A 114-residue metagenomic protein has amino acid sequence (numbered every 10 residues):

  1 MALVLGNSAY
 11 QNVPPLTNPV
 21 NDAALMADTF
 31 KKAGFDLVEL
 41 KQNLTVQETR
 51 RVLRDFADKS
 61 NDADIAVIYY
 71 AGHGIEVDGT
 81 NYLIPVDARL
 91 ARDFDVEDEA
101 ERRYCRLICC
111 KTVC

Functional and structural regions predicted by a protein language model:
M1-Y10: Mature N-terminal segment immediately following signal peptide/propeptide cleavage in secreted/periplasmic
G6, M26, I68-G72: Buried hydrophobic packing residues in well-ordered domains
A9-A24: Glycine- and acidic-residue-enriched helix-capping/strand-helix junction motifs
P15, K32, R50-R54: Alpha-helical, heptad-rich or low-complexity scaffold/stalk segments that mediate oligomerization or tethering
T17, A27, K111: A cross-family signal for key residues in well-ordered alpha-helices that form functional helical elements
N21-L37: Short helix-loop-beta junction
L37, K41, V46-A71, I75-C114: Caspase-like (clan CD) cysteine peptidase catalytic core
